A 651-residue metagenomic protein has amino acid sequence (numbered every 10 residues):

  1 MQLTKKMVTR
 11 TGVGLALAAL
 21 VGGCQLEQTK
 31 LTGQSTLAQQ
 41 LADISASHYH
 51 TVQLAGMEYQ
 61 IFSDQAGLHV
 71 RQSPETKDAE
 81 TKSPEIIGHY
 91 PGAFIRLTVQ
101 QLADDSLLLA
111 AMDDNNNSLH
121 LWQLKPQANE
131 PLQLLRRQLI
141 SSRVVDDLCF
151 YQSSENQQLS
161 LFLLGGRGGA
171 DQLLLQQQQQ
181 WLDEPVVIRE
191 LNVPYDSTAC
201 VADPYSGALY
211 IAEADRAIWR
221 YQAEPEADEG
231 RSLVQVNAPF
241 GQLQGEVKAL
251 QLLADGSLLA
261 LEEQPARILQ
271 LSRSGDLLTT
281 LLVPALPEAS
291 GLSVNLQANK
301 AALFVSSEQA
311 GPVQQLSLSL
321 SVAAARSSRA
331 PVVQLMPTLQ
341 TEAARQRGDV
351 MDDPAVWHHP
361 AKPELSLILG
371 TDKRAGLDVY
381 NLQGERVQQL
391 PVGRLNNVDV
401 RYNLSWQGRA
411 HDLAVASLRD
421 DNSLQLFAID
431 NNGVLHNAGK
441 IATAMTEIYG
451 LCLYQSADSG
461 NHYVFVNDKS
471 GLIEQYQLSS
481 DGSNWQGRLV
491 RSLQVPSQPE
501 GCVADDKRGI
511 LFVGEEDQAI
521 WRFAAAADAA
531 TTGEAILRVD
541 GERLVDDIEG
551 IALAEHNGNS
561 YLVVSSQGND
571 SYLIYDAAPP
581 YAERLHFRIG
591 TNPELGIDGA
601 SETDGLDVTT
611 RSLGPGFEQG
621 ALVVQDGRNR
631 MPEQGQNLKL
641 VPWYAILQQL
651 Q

Functional and structural regions predicted by a protein language model:
Q2-V13: Bacterial N-terminal signal peptides that target proteins for export
V21-G23: C-terminal motif of bacterial Sec signal peptides marking the signal peptidase cleavage site
Q25-Q651: Sequence/structural signature of beta-propeller domains
